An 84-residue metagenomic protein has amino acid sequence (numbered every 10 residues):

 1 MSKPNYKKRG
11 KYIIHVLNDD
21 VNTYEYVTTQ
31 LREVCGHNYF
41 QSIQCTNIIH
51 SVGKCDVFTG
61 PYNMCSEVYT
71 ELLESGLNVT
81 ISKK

Functional and structural regions predicted by a protein language model:
M1-K84: Terminal domain-initiation and capping elements
